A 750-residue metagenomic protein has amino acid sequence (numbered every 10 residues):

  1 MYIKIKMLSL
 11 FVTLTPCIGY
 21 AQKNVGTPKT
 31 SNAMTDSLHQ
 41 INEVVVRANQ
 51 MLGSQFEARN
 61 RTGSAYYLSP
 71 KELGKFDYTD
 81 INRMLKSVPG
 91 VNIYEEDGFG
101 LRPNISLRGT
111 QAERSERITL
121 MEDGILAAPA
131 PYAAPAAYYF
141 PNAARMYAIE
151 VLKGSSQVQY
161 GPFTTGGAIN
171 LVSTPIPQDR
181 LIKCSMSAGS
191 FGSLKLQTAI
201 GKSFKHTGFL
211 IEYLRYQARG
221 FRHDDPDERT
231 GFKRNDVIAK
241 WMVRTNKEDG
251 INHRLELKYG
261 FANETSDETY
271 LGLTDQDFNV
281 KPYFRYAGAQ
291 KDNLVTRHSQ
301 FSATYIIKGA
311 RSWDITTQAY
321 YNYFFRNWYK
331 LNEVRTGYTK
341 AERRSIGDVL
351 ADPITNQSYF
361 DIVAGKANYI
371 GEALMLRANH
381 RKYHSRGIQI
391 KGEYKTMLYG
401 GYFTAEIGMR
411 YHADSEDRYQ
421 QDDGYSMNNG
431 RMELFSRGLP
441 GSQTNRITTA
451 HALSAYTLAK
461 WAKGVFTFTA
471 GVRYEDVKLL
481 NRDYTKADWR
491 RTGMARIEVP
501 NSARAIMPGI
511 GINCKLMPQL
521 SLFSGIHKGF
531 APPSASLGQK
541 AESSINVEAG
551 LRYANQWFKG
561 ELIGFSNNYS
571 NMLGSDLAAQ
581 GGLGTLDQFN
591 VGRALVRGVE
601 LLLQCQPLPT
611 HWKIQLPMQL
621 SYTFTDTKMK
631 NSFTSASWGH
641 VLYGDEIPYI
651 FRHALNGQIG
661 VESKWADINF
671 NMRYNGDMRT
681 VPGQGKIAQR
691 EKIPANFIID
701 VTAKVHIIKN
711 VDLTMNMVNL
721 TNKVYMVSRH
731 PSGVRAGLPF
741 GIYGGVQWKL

Functional and structural regions predicted by a protein language model:
E43-F76, L101-N104: N-terminal periplasmic "start-of-domain" segments of outer-membrane beta-barrel proteins
A48, Y569-S570, L608, Q615-M618 (+4 more regions): C-terminal beta-signal and adjacent terminal beta-strands/loops of Gram-negative outer-membrane beta-barrel proteins
I125-K153: Short acidic/polar hinge/loop motifs at secondary-structure boundaries that mediate gating or recognition
S156-V158, A168-K202, Y213, K540: Short strand-turn segments of transmembrane beta-barrel domains in outer membranes, especially the first one or two
A188-Q217, D225-T269, N293-R297, F301-G309 (+1 more regions): Transmembrane beta-barrel wall of Gram-negative outer-membrane proteins
E248-E256, T296-Y484: Face-selective signature of the C-terminal outer-membrane beta-barrel domain
Y383, Y402-D414, L439-Y569, L616 (+1 more regions): Structural signature of Gram-negative outer-membrane beta-barrels, strongest in the C-terminal barrel of TonB-dependent
L398-Y399, A462, V477, D587-P682 (+2 more regions): Gram-negative outer-membrane beta-barrel transporters
